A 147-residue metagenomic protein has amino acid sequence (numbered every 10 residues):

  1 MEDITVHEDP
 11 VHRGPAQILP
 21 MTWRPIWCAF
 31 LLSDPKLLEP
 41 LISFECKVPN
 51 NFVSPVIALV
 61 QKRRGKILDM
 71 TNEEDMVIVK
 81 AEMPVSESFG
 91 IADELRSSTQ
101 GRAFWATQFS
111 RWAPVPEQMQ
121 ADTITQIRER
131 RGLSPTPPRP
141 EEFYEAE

Functional and structural regions predicted by a protein language model:
M1-E147: Accessory interaction regions appended to the cores of large information-processing enzymes
